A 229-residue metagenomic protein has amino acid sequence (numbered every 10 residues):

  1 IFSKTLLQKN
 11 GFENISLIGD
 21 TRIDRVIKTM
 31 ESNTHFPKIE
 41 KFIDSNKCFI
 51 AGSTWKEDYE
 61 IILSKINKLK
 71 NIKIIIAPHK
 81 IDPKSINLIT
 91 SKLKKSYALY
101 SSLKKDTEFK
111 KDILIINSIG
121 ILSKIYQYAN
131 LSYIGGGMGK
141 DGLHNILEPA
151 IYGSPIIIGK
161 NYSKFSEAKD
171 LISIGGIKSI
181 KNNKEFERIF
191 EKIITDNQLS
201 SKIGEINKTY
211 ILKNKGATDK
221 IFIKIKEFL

Functional and structural regions predicted by a protein language model:
I1-L229: Nucleotide-activated sugar donor-binding and catalytic core shared by glycosyltransferases and related lipid-linked
